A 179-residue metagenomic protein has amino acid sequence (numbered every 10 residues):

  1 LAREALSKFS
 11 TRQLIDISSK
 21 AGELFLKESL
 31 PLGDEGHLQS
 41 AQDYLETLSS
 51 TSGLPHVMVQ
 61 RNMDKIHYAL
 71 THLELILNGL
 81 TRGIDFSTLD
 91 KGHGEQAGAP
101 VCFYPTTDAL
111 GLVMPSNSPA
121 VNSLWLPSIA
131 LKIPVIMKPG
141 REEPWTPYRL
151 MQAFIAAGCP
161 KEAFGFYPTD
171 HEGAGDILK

Functional and structural regions predicted by a protein language model:
L1-Q96: N-terminal Rossmann-like NAD(P)+-binding subdomain of aldehyde/semialdehyde dehydrogenases
R82-K179: Rossmann-like NAD(P) dinucleotide-binding subdomain of oxidoreductase/dehydrogenase enzymes
